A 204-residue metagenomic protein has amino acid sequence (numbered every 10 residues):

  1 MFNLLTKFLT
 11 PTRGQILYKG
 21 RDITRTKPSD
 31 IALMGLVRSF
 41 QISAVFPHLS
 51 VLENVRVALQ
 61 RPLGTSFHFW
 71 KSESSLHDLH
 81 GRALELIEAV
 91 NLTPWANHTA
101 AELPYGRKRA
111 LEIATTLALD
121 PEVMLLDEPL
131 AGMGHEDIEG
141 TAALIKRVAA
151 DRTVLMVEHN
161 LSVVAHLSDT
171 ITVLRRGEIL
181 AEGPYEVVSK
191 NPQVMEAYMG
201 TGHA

Functional and structural regions predicted by a protein language model:
M1-A204: Glycine-rich phosphate-binding loops of nucleotide-dependent enzymes
